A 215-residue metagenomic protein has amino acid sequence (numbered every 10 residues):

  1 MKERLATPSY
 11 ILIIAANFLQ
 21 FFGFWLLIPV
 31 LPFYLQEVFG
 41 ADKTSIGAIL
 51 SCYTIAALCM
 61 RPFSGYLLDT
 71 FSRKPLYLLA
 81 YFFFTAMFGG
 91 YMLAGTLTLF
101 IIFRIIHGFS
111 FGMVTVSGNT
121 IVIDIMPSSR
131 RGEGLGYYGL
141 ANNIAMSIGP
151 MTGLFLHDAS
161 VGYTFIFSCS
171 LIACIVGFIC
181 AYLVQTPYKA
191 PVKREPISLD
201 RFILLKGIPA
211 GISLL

Functional and structural regions predicted by a protein language model:
M1-T7, T186-L214: Juxtamembrane intracellular "pre-TM" segments in multi-pass secondary transporters
P8-G47: Helix-loop boundary and gating motifs at the non-cytosolic
G40, S72, L93-L99: Helix-breaking motifs and short loop linkers at transmembrane-helix boundaries and internal kinks in secondary membrane
T54-P62, M146-S147: Residue-level signature of mid-helix packing/kink "hotspots" within the transmembrane helices of 12-pass Major
P75-G89: Structural signature of the two symmetry-related core transmembrane helices
T98-I106: Paired small-residue
I105-A141: Cytoplasmic helix-loop-helix junction between adjacent transmembrane helices in 12-TM secondary transporters
L171-P191: C-terminal membrane-cytosol helix-exit motif in multi-pass small-molecule transporters
